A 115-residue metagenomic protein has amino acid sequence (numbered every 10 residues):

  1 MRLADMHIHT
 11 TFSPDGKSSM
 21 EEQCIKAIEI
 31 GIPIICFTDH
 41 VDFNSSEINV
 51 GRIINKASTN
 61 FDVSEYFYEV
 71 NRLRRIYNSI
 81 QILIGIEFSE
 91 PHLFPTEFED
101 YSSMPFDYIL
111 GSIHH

Functional and structural regions predicted by a protein language model:
M1-H92, Y101-S103: An N-terminally biased module of ancient metal coordination in phosphate/nucleic-acid-related enzymes
H40-D42, S112-H115: Short glycine-enriched loops at secondary-structure junctions
F98: Active-site HxH/HxHxD metal-binding segment of metal-dependent hydrolases
